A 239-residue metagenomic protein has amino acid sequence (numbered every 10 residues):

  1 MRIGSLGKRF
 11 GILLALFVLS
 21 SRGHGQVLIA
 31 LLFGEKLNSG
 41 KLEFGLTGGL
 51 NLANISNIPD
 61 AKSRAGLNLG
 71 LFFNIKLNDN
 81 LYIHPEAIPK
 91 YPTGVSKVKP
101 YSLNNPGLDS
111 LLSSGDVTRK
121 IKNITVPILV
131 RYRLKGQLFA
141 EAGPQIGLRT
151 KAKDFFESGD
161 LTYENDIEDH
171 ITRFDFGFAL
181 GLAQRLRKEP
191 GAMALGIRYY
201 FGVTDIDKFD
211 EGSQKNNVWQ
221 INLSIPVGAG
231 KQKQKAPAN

Functional and structural regions predicted by a protein language model:
G4, S21-E43, D79, E86 (+1 more regions): Outer-membrane beta-barrel biogenesis signature
H24-K76: Short glycine/proline- and aromatic-enriched beta-strand/turn motifs that initiate or cap beta-hairpins
G40-L42, S63-L67, K120-I124, T172-F178 (+1 more regions): Residues that define the transmembrane beta-barrel architecture of outer-membrane proteins
E43, D60-S110, I124, Q137: Glycine- and aromatic-enriched membrane insertion/assembly motifs of diderm outer-membrane and organelle channel
L46-L50, L67-L77, A87-P89, V126-L134 (+4 more regions): Residues on the lipid-exposed face of transmembrane beta-strands in outer-membrane beta-barrel proteins
N57-D60, P92-K122, T150-F174, I206-G212 (+1 more regions): Flexible, solvent-exposed loop segments that connect beta-strands
N80-I83, L138-A140, K188-M193, A229-K233: Repeated loop/turn-to-beta-strand initiation elements of outer-membrane beta-barrel proteins
Q184-K188, K215-N239: Outer-membrane beta-barrel "beta-signal"
